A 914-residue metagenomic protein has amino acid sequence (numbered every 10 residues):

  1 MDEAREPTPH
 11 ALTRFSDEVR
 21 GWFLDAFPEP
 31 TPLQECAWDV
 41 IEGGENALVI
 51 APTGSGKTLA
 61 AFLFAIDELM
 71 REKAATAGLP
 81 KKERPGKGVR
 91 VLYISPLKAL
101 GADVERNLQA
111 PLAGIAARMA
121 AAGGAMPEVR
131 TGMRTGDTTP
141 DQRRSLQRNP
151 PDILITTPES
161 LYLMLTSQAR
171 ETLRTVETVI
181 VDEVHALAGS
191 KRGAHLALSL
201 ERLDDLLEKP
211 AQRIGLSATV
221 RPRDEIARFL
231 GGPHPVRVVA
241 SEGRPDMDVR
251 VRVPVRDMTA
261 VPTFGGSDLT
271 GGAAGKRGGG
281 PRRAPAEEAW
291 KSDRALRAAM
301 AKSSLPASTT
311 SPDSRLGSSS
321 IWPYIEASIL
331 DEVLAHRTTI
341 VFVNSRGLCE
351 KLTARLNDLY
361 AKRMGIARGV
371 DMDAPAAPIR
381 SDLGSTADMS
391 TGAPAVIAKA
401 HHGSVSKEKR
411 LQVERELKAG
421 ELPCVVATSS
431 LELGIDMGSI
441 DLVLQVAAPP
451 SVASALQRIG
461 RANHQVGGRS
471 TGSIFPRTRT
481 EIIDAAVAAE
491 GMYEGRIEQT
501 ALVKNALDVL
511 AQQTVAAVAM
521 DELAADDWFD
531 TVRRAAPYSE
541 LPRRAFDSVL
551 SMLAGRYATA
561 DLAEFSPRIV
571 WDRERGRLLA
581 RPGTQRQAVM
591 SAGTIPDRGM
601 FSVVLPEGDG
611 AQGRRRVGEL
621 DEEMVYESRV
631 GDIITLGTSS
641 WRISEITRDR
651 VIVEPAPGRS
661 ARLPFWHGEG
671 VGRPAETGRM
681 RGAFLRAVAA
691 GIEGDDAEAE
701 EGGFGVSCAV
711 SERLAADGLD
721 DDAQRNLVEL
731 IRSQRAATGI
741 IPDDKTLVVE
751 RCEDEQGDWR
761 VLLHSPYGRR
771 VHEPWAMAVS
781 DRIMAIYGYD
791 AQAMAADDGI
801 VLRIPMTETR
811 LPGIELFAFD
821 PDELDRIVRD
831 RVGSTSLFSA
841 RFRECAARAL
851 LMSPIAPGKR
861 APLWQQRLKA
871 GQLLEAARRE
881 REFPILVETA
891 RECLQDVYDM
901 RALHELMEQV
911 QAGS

Functional and structural regions predicted by a protein language model:
E6-A11, F15-G21, E42-L48, A60-P158 (+2 more regions): Helicase motor core with emphasis on the C-terminal RecA-like subdomain
P28-G43: N-terminal pre-P-loop "Q-motif" helix
S55-G56: ATP-binding Walker
F529-V532, A536-M600, P664, G672-S914: Extended, highly charged accessory segments
I595-D597, S628, I634: Short, well-ordered loop/turn sites that connect or cap secondary structure elements
R598-E619: Short, basic/aromatic beta-hairpin or loop at an interaction surface
S639-I646: Short beta-strand-centered aromatic/proline hotspots
T647-P664: Short, solvent-exposed secondary-structure boundary/capping segments
